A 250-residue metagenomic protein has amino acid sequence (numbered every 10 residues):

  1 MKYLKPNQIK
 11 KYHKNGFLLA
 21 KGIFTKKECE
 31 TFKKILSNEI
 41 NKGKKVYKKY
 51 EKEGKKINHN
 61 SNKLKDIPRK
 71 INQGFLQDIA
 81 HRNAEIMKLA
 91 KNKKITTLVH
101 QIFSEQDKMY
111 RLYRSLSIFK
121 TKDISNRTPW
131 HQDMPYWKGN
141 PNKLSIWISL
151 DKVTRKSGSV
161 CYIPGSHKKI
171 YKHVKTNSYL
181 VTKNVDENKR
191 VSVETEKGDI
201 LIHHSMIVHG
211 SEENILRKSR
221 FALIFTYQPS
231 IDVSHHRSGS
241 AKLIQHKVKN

Functional and structural regions predicted by a protein language model:
M1-K14, K21-P129, Y136-W137, I244-H246: Non-heme Fe(II)-dependent double-stranded beta-helix
L19-A20, I146-I148, L201-H203: Short hydrophobic-aromatic micro-motifs
T31-K33, K42-E53, S61-I67, S159-Y162 (+4 more regions): Non-heme Fe(II)/2-oxoglutarate
R82, Y113-R114, N142, K156-G158 (+2 more regions): Residues that flank catalytic or metal-binding motifs in active/ligand-binding sites
N83-K88, E187-V191, S211-E212: Active-site rim elements
T97-H100, I124-S192, D232-S240: Catalytic core of non-heme Fe(II) oxygenases with the double-stranded beta-helix
S115-S117, I146-I148, L223-Y227: A structural signal for short, well-ordered beta-strand segments
K189-I202: Short acidic-glycine-tyrosine-enriched beta hairpin
